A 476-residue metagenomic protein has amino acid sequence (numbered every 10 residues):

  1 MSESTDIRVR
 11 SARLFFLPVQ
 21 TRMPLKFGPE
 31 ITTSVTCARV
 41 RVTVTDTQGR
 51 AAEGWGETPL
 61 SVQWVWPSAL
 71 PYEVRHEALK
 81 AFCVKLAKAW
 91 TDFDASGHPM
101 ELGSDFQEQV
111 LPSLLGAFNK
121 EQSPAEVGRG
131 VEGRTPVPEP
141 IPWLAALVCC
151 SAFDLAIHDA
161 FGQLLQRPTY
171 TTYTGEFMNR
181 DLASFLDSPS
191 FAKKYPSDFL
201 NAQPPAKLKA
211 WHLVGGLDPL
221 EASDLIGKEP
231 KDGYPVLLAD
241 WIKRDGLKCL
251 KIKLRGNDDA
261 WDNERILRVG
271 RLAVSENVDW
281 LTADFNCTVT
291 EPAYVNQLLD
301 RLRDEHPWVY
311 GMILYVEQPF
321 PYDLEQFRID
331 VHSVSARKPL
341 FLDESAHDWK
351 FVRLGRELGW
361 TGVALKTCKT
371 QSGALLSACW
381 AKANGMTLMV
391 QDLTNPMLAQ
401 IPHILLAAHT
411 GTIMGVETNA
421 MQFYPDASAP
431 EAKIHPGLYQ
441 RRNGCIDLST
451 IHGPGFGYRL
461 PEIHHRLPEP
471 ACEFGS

Functional and structural regions predicted by a protein language model:
M1-T5, R129-T135, S476: Basic/polar N-terminal segments that are highly enriched at the extreme N-terminus, encompassing both cleavable
S2-T43: Short, Gly/Pro- and small/polar-rich lid/capping loops
I31-S34, L200-P204, K243, H332-V334 (+2 more regions): Solvent-exposed alpha-helices and their adjacent loops that cap or buttress functional pockets in soluble metabolic
V42-Q48, E53: Short acidic, glycine-rich loop/turn motifs
A52-E176: Metal- or metallocofactor-binding catalytic centers and their adjacent structured scaffolds across diverse enzyme
K120, P124-G128, G133-L298, I313-P321: Active-site-facing alpha/beta catalytic cores
K243-T394, L398-I401: Catalytic core of soluble alpha/beta enzymes
L393-S476: Flexible C-terminal active-site loop/helix
